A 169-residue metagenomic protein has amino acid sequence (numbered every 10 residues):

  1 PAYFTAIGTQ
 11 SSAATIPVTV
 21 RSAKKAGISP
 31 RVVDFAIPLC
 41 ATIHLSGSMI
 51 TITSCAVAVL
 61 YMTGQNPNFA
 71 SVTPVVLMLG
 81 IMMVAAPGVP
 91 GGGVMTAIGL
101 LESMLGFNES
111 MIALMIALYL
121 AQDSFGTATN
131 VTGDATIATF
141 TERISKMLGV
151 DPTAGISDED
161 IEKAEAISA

Functional and structural regions predicted by a protein language model:
P1-T53, G80-V94, A121-F140: Alpha-helical membrane segments and immediately flanking helix-loop junctions that form or couple to the substrate/ion
T53-A169: Transmembrane alpha-helical segments and their short flanking loops that form helix-hairpins/helix-helix interfaces
